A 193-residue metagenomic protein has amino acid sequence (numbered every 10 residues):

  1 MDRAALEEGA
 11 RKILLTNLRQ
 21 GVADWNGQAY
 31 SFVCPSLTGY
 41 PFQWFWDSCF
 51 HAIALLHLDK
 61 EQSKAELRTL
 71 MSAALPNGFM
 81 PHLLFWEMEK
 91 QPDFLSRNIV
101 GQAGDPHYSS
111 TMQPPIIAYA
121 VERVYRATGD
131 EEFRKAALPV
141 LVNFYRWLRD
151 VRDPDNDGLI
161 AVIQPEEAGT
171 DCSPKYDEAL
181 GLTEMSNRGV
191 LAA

Functional and structural regions predicted by a protein language model:
M1-A4, T38, H57, K135 (+1 more regions): Charge-dense, low-complexity intrinsically disordered segments
M1-Q43, K64-A65, T69, G78-L83: Low-complexity, Ser/Thr/Pro/Gly-enriched N-terminal "stalk/linker" regions
R3-R11, L15, K60-M71, A118 (+2 more regions): Hydrophobic core segments within long, regular secondary-structure runs in both alpha- and beta-rich folds
L37-T38, F42, H82-I116, E122-R126 (+2 more regions): The feature captures the catalytic groove of carbohydrate-active enzymes
D47, Q113, A137: Hydrophobic (often cysteine-bearing) scaffold residues that line and stabilize catalytic clefts of nucleotide/cofactor
D47-F50, E132-R134, N143: Alpha-helical scaffold segments that form or flank carboxylate-/histidine-based iron centers
D47-G78: Alpha-helical support elements that line or immediately flank enzyme active sites and cofactor-binding pockets
